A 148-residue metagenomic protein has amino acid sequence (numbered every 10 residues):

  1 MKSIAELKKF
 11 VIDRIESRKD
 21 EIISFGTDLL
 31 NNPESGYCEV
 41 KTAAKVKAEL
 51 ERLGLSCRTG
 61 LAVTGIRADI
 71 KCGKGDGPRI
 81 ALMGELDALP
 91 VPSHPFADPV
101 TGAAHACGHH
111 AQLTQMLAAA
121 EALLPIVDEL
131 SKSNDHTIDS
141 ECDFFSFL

Functional and structural regions predicted by a protein language model:
K2-A106, A111-N134: Acidic/His- and Gly-rich active-site-bordering loop/insert found across diverse amide/peptide-bond hydrolases
K132-E141, F145-L148: Fold-level recognition of mixed alpha/beta catalytic cores in primary-metabolism enzymes, strongest
